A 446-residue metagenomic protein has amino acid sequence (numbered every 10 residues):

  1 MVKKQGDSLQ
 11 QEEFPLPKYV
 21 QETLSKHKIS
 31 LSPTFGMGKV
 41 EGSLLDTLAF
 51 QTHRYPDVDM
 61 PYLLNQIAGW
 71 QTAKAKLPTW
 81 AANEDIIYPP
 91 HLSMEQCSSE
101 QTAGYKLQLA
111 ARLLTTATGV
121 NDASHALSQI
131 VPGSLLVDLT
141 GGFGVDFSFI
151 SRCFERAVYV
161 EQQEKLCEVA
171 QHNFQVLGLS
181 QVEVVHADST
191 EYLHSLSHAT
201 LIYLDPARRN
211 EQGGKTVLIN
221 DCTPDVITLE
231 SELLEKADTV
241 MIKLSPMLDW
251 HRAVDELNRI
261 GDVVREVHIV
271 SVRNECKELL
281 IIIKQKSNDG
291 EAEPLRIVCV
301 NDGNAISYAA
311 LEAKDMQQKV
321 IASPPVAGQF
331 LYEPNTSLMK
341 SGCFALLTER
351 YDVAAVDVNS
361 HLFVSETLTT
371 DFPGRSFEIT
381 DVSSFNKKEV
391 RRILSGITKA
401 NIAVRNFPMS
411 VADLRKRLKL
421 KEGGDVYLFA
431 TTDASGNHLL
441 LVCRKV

Functional and structural regions predicted by a protein language model:
M1-V446: SAM-dependent transferase fold signal centered on methyltransferase-like domains, encompassing both Class I
